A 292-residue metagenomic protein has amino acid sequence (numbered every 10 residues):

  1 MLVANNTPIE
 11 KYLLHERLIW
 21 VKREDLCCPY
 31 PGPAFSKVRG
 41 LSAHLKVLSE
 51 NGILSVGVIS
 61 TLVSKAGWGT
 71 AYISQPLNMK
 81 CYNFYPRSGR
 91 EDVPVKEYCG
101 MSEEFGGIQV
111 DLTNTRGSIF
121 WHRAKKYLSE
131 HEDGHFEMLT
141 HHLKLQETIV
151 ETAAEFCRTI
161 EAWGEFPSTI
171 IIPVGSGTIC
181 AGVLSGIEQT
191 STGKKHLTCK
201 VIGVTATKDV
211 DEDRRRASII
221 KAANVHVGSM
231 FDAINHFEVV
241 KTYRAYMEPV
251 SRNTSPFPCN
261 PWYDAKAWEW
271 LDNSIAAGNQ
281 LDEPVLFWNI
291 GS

Functional and structural regions predicted by a protein language model:
M1-S292: PLP-dependent amino-acid enzyme catalytic core
